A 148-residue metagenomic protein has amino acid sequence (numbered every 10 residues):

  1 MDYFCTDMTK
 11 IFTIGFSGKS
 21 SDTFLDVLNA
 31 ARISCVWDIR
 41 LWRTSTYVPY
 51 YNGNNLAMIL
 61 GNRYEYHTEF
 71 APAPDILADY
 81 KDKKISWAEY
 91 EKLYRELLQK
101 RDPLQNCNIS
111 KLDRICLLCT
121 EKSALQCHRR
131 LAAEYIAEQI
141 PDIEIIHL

Functional and structural regions predicted by a protein language model:
D2-L148: Residues lining hydrophobic/aromatic ligand-binding pockets adjacent to catalytic sites
